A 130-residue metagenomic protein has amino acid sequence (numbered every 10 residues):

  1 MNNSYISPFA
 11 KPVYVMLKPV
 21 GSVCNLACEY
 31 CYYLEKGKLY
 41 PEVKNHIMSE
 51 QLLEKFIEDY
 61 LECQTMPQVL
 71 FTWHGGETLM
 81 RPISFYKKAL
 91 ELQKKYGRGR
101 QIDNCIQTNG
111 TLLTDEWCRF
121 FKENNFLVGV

Functional and structural regions predicted by a protein language model:
M1-A10: Cysteine-centered catalytic environments shared across enzyme families
F9-Q51: Canonical Radical SAM [4Fe-4S] cluster-binding loop centered on the CxxxCxxC motif and its immediate flanking residues
P19, G75-G76, T108: Short glycine-centered, acidic/aromatic-flanked micro-motifs in structured strand/loop junctions that mark active-site
C24, C28, W73, I106: Conserved, mostly hydrophobic/aromatic
L39-P41, F71-G76: Short acidic, glycine/Ser/Thr-rich loop/turn "cap" segments at secondary-structure junctions
V43-I47, E77-M80, C105: Alpha-helix capping and helix-loop boundary segments enriched in small/acidic/polar residues
L52-F56: Well-ordered alpha-helical segments embedded in enzymatic catalytic cores
I57-E58, E62-T72, R81-V130: Radical SAM/AdoMet-radical enzyme domain recognition
